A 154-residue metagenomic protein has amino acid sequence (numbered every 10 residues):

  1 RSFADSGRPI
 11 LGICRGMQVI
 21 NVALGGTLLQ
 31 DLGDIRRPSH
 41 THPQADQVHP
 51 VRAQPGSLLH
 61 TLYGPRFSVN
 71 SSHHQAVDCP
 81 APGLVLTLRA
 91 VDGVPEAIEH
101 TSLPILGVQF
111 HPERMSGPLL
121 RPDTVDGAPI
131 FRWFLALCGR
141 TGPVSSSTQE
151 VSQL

Functional and structural regions predicted by a protein language model:
R1-S6, G33-L154: Amide-donor transfer/coupling interface in amidating biosynthetic enzymes
S2-T27, H111: Catalytic nucleophile loop
Q30: Class I SAM-dependent methyltransferase SAM-binding "motif I" and its flanking Rossmann-like core
